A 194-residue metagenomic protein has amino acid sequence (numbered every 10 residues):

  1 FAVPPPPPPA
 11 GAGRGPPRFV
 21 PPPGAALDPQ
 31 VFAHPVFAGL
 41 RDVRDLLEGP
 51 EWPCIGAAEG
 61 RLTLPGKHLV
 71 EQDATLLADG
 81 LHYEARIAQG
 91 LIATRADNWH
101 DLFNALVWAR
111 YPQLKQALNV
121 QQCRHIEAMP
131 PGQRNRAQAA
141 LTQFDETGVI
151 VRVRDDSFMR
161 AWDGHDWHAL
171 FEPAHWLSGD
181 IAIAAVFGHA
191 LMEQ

Functional and structural regions predicted by a protein language model:
F1-Q89, S178-Q194: The feature captures two recurrent sequence modes
H34-V43, D101-Q113, T142-E146: Short, hydrophobic/amphipathic alpha-helical patches that form generic packing surfaces within helical domains
L46, A58, A85-R86, L106 (+3 more regions): Residues that form generic nucleotide/phosphate-binding pockets
Q72, R86-G90, R95, A117 (+4 more regions): Surface-exposed loop/turn and secondary-structure junction residues enriched for glycine/proline
L81, Q116-N119, A137-T142: Eukaryotic complex-assembly regions enriched in large gene-expression and RNA-handling proteins
G90-M129: Hydrophobic alpha-helical segments and helix pairs
R124-Q194: A contiguous, surface-oriented mixed alpha/beta subdomain in the mid-to-C-terminal portion of proteins that forms
